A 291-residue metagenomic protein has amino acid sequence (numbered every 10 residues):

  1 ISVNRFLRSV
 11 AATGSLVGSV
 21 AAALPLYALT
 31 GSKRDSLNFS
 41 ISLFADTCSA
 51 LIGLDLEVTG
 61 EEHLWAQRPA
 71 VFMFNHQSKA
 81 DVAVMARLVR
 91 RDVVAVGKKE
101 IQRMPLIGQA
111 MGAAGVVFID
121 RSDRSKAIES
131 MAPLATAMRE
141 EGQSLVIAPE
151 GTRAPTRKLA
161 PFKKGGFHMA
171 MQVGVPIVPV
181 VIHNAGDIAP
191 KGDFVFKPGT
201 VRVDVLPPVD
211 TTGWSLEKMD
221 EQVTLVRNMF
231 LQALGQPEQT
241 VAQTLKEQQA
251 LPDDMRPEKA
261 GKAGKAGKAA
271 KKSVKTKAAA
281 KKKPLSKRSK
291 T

Functional and structural regions predicted by a protein language model:
I1-E57: N-terminal membrane-anchoring alpha-helices
F6, I128-T291: Non-catalytic C-terminal accessory region of glycerolipid acyltransferases and related lyso-lipid remodeling enzymes
S19, A23-L29, D35-L37, L51-I52 (+1 more regions): Catalytic core of membrane glycerolipid acyltransferases/transacylases, capturing the structured, soluble-facing
V58, F72, A95, V203-V205: Generic preference for hydrophobic
T59, V96-K98, D120-R121, P149 (+1 more regions): Thr-Gly-centered strand-to-loop micro-motif
G60-W65: Glycine-rich helix-loop-beta junction characteristic of Rossmann-like nucleotide cofactor-binding loops
